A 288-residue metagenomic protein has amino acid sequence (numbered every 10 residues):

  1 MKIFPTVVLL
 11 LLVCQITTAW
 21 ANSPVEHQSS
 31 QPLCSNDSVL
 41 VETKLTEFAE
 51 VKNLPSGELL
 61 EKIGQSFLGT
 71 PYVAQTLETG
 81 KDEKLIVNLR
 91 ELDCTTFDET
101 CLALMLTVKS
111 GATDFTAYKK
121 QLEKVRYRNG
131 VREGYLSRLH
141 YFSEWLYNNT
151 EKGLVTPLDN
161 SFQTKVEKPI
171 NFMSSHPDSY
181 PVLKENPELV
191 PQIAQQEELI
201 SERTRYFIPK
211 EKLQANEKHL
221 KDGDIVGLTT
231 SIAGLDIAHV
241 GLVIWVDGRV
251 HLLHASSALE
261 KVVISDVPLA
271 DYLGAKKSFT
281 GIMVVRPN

Functional and structural regions predicted by a protein language model:
M1-E26: Bacterial Sec-dependent N-terminal signal peptides
P24-T96, L102: Cationic-aromatic interfacial patches
L40-T46, K52-E61, T107, D236 (+2 more regions): Mature, folded catalytic cores of secreted/periplasmic enzymes
K44-F48, I63-F67, Q121-V125, W145 (+1 more regions): Residues that form generic nucleotide/phosphate-binding pockets
Y72-I200, K221, W245, H254-S257: Acidic/His-rich structured neighborhood in mature extracellular/periplasmic domains
R205-N216, T230: Short alpha-helix capping/helix-loop boundary micro-motifs
A215-H219, L235: Short, surface-exposed secondary-structure edge patches
D224-N288: C-terminal soluble interaction/assembly domains
